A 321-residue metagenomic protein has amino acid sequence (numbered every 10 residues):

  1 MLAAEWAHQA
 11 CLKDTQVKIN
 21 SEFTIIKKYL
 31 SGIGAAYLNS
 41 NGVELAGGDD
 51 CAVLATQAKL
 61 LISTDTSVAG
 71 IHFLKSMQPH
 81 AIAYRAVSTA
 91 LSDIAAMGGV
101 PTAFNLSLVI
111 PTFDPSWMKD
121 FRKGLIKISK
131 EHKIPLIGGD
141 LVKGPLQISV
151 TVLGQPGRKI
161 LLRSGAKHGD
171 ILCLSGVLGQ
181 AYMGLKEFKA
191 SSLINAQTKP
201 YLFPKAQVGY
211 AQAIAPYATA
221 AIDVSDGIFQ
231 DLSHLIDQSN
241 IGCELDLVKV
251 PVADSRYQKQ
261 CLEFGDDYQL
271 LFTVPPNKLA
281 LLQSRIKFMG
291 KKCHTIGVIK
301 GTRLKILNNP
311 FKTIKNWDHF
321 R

Functional and structural regions predicted by a protein language model:
L2-W6, C11-R321: Helix-biased detector of long, well-ordered alpha-helical tracts
